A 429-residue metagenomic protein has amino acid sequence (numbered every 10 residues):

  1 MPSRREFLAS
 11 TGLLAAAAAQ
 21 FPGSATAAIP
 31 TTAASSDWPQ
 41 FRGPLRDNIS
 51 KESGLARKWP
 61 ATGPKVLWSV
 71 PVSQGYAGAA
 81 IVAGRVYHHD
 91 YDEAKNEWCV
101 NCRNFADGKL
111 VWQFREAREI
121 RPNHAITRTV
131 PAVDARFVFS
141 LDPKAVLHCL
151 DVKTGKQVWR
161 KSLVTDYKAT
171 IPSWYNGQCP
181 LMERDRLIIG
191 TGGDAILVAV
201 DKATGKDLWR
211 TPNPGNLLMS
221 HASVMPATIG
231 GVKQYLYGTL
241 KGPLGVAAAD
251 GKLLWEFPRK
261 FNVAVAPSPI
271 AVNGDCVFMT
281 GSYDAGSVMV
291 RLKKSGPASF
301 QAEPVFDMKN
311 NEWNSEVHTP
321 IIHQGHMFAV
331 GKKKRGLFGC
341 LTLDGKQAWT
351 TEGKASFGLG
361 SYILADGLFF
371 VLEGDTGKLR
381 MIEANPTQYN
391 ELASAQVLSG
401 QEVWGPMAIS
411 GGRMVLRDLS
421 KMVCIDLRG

Functional and structural regions predicted by a protein language model:
M1-A15: N-terminal secretory signal peptides and thylakoid transit peptides that target proteins across membranes
I29-P71, Y87, W98-I120, K156-A169 (+6 more regions): Aromatic (tryptophan-biased) beta-strands that constitute blades/sheets of beta-rich domains
S69-A80, K95, Q113-A132, R160-M182 (+8 more regions): Extracytoplasmic beta-rich repeat domains
G84, A135-R136, D185, V232-K233 (+4 more regions): Short coil/turn segments that connect the beta-strands within blades of beta-propeller domains
E93-K95, V146, D194, D284-A285 (+2 more regions): Short glycine/acidic-enriched loop and turn motifs that connect beta-strands
C102, C149, A199, G245 (+4 more regions): Conserved blade-register residue in beta-propeller folds
E312-M381: Loop/turn-rich, solvent-exposed surfaces of beta-rich toroidal or solenoidal domains
